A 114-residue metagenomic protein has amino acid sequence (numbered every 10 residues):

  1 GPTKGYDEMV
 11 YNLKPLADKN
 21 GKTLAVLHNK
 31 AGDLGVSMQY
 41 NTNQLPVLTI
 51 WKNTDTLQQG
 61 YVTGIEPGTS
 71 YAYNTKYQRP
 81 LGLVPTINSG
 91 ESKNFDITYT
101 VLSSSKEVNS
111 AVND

Functional and structural regions predicted by a protein language model:
G1-T42: Active-site/ligand-binding surface loops and adjacent short beta/alpha elements that line catalytic pockets across
P15, K52-D55, L83-N88: Short proline/glycine-enriched turn/loop segments at secondary-structure junctions
T23-A25, T63, K93-I97: Hydrophobic residues positioned within well-ordered beta-strands of beta-sheet architectures
V26-S70: Glycine-rich active-site loops that engage anionic ligands at enzyme catalytic sites
P46, Y73, S105-E107: Residue-level signal for secondary-structure boundary sites
Y71-P80: Short, structured beta-strand/loop micro-motifs enriched in basic residues and often containing a Trp
P85-S103: Short Pro-Gly-centered flexible turn/kink motifs
T100-D114: Terminal connector regions
